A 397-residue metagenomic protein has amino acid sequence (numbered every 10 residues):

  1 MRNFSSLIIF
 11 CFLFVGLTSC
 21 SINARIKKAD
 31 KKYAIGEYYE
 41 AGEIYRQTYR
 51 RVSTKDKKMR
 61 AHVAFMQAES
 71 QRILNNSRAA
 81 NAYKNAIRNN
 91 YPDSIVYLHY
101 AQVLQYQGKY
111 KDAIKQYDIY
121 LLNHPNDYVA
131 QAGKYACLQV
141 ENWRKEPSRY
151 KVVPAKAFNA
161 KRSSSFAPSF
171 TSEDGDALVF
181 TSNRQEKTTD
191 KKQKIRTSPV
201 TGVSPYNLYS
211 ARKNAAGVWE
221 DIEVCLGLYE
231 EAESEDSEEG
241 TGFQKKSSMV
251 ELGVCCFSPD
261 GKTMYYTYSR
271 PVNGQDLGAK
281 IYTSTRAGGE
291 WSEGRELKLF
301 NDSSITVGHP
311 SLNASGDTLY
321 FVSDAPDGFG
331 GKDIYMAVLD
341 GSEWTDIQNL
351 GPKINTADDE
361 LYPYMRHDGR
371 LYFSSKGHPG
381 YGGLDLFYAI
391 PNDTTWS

Functional and structural regions predicted by a protein language model:
T18-E37: Bacterial Sec signal peptide processing site at the extreme N-terminus
I35, V96-H99, Y106, Y110-D112 (+1 more regions): Short, conserved micro-motifs composed of acidic
A41, A79-A80, A113: Single-residue signature of alpha-solenoid repeat helices
T48, N85-I87, I119-Y120: Canonical positions in the second alpha-helix
